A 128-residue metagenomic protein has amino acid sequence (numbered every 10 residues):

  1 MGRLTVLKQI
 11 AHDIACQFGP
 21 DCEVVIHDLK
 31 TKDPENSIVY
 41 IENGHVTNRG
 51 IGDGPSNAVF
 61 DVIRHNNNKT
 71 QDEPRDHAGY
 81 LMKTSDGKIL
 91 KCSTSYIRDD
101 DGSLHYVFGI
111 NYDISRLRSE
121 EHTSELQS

Functional and structural regions predicted by a protein language model:
M1-K32: Short, extreme N-terminal leader segments that mark the start of a protein/domain
D13-Q17, V62, N66, T123: Residues that form generic nucleotide/phosphate-binding pockets
G19, K30-D33, G87, D100-G102 (+1 more regions): Short, solvent-exposed coil/turn segments at beta-strand boundaries
D21-A78, S85: Structured interaction and signal-relay segments at domain junctions
V62-E120: Sensory/regulatory domains in signal-transduction proteins
E121-Q127: Conserved small/polar residues in nucleotide/adenosyl-binding loops
